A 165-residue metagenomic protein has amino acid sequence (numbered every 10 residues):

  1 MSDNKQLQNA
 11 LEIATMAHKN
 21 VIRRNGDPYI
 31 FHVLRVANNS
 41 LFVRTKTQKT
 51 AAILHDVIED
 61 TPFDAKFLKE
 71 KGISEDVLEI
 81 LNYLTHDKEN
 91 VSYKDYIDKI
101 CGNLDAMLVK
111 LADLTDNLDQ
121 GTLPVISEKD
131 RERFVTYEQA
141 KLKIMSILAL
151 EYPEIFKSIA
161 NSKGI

Functional and structural regions predicted by a protein language model:
M1-I165: Active-site helical microenvironments for divalent-metal-assisted chemistry
